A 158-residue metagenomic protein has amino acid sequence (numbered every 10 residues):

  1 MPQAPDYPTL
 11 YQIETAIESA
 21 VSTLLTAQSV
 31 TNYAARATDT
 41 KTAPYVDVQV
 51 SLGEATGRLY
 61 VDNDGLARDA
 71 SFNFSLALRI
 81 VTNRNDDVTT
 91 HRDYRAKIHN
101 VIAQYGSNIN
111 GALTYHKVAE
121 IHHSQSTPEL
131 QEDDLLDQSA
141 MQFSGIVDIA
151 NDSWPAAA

Functional and structural regions predicted by a protein language model:
M1-A67, Y105-L113, W154-A158: Small/polar-rich, solvent-exposed N-terminal microdomains that initiate assembly or binding
Y7, D87-V88: Short, surface-exposed loop/turn motifs that are enriched in glycine and acidic residues and include a nearby proline
V46, H99-D148, A156-A158: Acidic-leaning, charged glycine-interspersed low-complexity segments
R68-D86, L136-N151: Oligomerization/assembly interface segments of phage tail-like spikes and tubes
T89-Y94: Mid-chain, well-packed structural core segment of small domains
